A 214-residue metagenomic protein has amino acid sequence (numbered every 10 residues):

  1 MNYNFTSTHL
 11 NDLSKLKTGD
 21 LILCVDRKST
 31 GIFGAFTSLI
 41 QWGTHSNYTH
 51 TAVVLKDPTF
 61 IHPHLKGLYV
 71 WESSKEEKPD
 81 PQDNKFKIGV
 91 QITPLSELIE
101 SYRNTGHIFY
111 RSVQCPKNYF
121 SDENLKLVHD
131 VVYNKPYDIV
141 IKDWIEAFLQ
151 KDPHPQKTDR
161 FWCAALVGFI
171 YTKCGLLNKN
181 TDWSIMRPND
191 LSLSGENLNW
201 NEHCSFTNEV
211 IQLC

Functional and structural regions predicted by a protein language model:
M1-C214: Cysteine-nucleophile amide-bond enzymes
